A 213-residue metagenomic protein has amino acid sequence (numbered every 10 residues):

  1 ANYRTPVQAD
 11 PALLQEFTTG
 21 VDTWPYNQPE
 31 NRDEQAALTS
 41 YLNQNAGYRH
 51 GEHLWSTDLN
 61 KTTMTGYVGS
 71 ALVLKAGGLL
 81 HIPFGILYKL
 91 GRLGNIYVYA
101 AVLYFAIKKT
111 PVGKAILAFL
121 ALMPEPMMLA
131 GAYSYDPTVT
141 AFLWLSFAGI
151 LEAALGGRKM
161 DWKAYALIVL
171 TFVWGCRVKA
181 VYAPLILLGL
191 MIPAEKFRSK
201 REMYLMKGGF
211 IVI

Functional and structural regions predicted by a protein language model:
N2-L90: Interfacial juxtamembrane loops and adjacent helix segments that form the catalytic/substrate-binding surfaces
I82-G85, L103-P124: Transmembrane-helix signature of polytopic, membrane-embedded enzymes that assemble or transfer cell-envelope glycans
F105, T140-G157, A166-L170: Specific aromatic-rich, kink-prone transmembrane helix
V112-I116, K159-A164, R201: Membrane-helix interface segments
M128, A164-A180, L185-M191: Membrane-interface alpha helices of multi-pass inner-membrane proteins
A132-V139: Short acidic/glycine- and proline-prone juxtamembrane loop motifs at membrane-interface regions of multi-pass membrane
G149-K159, A183-V212: Perimembrane helix-loop-helix junctions
